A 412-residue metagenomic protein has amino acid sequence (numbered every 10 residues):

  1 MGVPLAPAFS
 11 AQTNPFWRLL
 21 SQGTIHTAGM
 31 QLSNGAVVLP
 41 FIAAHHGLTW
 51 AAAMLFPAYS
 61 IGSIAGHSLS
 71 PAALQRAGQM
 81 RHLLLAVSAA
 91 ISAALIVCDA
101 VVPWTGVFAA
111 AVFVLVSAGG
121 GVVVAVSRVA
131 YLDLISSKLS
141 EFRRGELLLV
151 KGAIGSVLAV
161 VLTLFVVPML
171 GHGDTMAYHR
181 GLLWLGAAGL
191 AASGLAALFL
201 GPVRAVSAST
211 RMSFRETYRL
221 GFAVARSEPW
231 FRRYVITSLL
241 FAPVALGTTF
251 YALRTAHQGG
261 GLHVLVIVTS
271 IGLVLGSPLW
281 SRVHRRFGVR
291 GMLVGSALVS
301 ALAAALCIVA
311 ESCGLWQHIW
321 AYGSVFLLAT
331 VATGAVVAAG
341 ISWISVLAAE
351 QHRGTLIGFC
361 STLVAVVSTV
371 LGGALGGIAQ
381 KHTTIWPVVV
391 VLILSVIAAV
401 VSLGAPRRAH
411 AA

Functional and structural regions predicted by a protein language model:
G2-A65, W230-I267: Helix-loop boundary and gating motifs at the non-cytosolic
L39-H45, A72-R76, A100-W104, A159-Y178 (+2 more regions): Transmembrane alpha-helix termini and helix-breaking/packing motifs in multi-pass membrane transporters
T49-W50, E141-V150, E350-C360: Loop-to-transmembrane helix entry/capping segments in MFS-fold secondary transporters and related SLC/MFSD carriers
G66-M80, L170, G276-R290, A379-Q380: Helix-to-loop junctions at the C-terminal end of transmembrane segments in multipass secondary transporters
A89-V107, V299-W316: C-terminal ends and interior cores of transmembrane alpha-helices in multi-pass membrane transporters/permeases
A125-L139, G334-A348: Intracellular juxtamembrane helix-capping segments at the cytosolic ends of symmetry-related transmembrane helices
G194-R211, L403-A412: Helix-loop junctions on the cytosolic side of multi-pass membrane transporters, especially the intracellular loop
G291-V337: C-terminal transmembrane helical hairpin of 12-TM major facilitator-type secondary transporters
